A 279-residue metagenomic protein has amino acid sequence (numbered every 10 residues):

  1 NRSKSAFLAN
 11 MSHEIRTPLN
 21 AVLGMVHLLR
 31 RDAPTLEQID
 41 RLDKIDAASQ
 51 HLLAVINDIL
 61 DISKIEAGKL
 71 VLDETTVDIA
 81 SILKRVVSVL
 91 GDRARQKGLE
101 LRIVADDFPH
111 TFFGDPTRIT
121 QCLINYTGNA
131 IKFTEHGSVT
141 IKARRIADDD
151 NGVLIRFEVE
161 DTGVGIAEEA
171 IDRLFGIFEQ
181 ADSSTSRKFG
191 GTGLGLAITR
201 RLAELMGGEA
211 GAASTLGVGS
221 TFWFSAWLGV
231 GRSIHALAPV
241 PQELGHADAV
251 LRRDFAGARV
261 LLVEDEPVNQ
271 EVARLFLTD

Functional and structural regions predicted by a protein language model:
N1-R31, A47-Q50: Primarily the dimerization/phosphotransfer
L29-D43, V71, D106, T111 (+1 more regions): Conserved catalytic segment of histidine kinase HATPase_c domains, centered on the N-box/ATP-lid region
S63-E74, S138: Helix-loop junction within the histidine kinase core
I79, G165-R173: Short helix N-cap motif at coil->helix boundaries in the Bergerat
R85, Q96, I146-V153, E169 (+1 more regions): Disordered, acidic interdomain junction associated with two-component signaling
D92, V164-G165: Glycine-rich G1-box
G207-A213: Glycine-rich ATP-binding loops of the HATPase_c
